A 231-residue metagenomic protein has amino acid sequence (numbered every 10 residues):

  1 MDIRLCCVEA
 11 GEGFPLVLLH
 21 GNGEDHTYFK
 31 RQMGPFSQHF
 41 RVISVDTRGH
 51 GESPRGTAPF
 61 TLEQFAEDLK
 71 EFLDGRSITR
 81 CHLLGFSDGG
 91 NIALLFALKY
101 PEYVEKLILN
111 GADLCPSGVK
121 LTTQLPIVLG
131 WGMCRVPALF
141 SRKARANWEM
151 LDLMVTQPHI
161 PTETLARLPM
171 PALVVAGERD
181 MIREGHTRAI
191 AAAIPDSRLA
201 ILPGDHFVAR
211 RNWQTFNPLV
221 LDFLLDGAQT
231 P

Functional and structural regions predicted by a protein language model:
C6-E52: Conserved HGGG/HGGXW glycine-rich cap/lid loop of the alpha/beta-hydrolase fold
G34, I43-L84: Active-site loop/oxyanion-hole signature of alpha/beta-hydrolase fold enzymes
N91-K99, E105-M133: Flexible "cap/lid" loop of the alpha/beta hydrolase fold
A138-E163, R179: Hydrophobic, aromatic-rich cap/lid helix
L168, V174-A176: Short beta-strand/loop motif that positions the catalytic acidic residue of the alpha/beta-hydrolase fold
M181-H186: Conserved alpha/beta-hydrolase "acid-adjacent" motif
A191-F207: Catalytic histidine neighborhood in serine/cysteine hydrolases with alpha/beta-hydrolase-type architecture
D205-N217: Catalytic histidine-centered segment of alpha/beta-hydrolase-like enzymes
